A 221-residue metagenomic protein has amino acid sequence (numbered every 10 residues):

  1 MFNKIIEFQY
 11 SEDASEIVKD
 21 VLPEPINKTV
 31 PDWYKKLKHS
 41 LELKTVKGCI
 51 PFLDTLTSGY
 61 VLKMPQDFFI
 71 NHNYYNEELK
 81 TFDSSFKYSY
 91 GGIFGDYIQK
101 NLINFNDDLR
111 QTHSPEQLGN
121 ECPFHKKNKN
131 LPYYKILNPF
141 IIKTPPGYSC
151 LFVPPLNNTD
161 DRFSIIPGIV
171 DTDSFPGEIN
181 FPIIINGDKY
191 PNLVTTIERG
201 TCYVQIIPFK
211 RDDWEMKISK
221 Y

Functional and structural regions predicted by a protein language model:
M1-N180, I184-Y221: Non-catalytic terminal segments and appended small domains
